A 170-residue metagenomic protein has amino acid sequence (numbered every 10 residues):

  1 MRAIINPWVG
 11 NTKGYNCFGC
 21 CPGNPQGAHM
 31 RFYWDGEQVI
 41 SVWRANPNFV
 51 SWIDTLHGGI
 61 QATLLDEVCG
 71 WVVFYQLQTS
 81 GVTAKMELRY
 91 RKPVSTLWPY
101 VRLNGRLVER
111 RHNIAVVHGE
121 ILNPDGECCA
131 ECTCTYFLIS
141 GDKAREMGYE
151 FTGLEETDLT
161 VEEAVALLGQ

Functional and structural regions predicted by a protein language model:
M1-P47, T152, E156-Q170: Non-catalytic linker/capping segments at the edges of enzyme domains
M1-W8, S95-L97, V108-Q170: HotDog/MaoC-like acyl-thioester-processing domains
C20, A62-T63, E67, W71: Short, residue-level hotspots on alpha-helical faces of the histone-fold and other alpha-helical interaction modules
G27, E37-I40, K85, Y100-R102 (+2 more regions): Intrinsic-disorder/low-complexity, polar/charged segments enriched in Ser/Thr/Lys/Arg/Asp/Glu/Gln
R31-D35, T63, Y75, S80: Short, conserved, surface-exposed binding loops centered on an aromatic residue
I40-L64: A conserved, well-ordered hydrophobic junction motif at loop->secondary-structure transitions
S41, M86-Y90, G105, G119 (+1 more regions): A structural signal for short, well-ordered beta-strand segments
V68-R102, L107: Hydrophobic beta-strand-centered segment that forms part of the acyl-chain substrate-binding groove
